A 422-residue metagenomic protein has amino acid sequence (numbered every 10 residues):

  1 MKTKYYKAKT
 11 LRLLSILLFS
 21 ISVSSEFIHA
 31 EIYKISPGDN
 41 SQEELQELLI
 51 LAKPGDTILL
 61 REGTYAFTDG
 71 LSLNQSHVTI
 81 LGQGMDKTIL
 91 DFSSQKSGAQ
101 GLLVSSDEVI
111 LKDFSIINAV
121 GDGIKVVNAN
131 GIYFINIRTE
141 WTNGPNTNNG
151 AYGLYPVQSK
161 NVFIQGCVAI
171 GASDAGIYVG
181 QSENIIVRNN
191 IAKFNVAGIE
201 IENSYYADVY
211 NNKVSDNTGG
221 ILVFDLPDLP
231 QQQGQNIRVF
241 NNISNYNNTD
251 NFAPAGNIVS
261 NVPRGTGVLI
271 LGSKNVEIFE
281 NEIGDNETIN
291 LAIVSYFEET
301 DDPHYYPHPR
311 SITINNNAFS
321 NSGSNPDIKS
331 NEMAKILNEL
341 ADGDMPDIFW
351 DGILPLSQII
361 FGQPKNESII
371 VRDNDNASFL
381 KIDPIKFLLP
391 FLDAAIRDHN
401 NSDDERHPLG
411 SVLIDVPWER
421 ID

Functional and structural regions predicted by a protein language model:
M1-K9, S204: N-terminal secretory signal peptides that target proteins for export/translocation
L13-V23: Bacterial N-terminal signal peptides
I32-L59: Acidic Gly/Asp/Thr-rich repetitive segments characteristic of extracellular carbohydrate-active and adhesion proteins
Q46-P54, A66-T79, I89-K112, I116-N130 (+1 more regions): Extracellular beta-strand-rich solenoid/capping regions of secreted or surface-exposed proteins that bind or remodel
D56, G63, D69, S76-V78 (+17 more regions): The right-handed parallel beta-helix/beta-solenoid scaffold, focusing on the short coil/turn and N-cap positions
F67-G70, M85, D91-Q100, V120-V126 (+8 more regions): Short glycine/acidic-rich loop motifs that flank beta-strands on beta-rich extracellular proteins
Q83-D86, D107-N118, N130-N143, K160-S173 (+5 more regions): Right-handed parallel beta-helix
E299, H304-D422: Acidic, glycine- and Ser/Thr-rich low-complexity intrinsically disordered tracts in extracellular/secreted proteins
